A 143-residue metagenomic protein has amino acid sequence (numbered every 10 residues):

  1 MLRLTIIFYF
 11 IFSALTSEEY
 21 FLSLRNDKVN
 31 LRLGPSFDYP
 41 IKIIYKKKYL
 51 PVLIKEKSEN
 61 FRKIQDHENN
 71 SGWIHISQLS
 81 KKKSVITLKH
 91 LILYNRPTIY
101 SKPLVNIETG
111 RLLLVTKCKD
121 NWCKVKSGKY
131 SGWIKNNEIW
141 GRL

Functional and structural regions predicted by a protein language model:
M1-Y9: Sec-dependent signal peptide recognition, specifically the positively charged N-region followed immediately by
F10-A14: Hydrophobic core
L15-L33, I43-K48, L53-R96, Y100-R111 (+2 more regions): SH3-family beta-barrel domains
P35-Y39: Second-shell loop/turn segments in exported
